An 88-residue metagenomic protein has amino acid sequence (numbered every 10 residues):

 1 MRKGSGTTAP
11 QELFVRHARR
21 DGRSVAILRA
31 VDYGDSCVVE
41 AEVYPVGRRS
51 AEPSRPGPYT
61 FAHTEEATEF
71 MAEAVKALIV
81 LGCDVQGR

Functional and structural regions predicted by a protein language model:
M1-S24, S50-P53, R88: Negatively charged, low-complexity tracts enriched in Asp/Glu with abundant Ser/Thr
R23-A26, F70: Low-complexity, intrinsically disordered Gly/Pro/Thr-rich segments
L28-G57: Short aromatic-glycine-(Arg/Gly/Cys) micro-motifs in beta-strand/loop hairpins
A41-V43, E65-E69, C83-G87: Glycine-rich loops and low-complexity Gly/Arg-rich segments that provide flexible linkers or classic glycine-based
V46-R49, Y59, M71-K76: Short C-terminal domain-edge/linker segments immediately following a structured domain
E52-E69: A short, exposed loop/beta-hairpin motif centered on an aromatic-Gly-Thr core
E73-V85: Short arginine-rich
